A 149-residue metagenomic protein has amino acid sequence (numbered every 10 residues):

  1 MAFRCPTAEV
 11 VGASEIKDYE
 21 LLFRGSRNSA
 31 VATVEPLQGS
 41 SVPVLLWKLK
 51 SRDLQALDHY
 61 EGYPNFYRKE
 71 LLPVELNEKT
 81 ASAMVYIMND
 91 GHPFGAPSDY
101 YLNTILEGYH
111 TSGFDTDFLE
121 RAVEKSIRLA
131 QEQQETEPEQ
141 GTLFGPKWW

Functional and structural regions predicted by a protein language model:
M1-W149: Glycine-aromatic micro-motifs
